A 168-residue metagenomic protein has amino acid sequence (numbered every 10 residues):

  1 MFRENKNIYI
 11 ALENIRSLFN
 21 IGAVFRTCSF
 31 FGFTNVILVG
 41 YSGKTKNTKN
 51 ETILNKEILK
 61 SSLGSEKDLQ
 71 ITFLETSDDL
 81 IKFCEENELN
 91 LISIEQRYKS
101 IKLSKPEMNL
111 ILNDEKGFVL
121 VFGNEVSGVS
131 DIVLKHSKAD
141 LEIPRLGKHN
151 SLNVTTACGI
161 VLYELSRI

Functional and structural regions predicted by a protein language model:
M1-Q96: RNA substrate-binding interface of SAM-dependent RNA methyltransferases
F19-N20, I101, G128, L152: Residues that form or flank phosphate/diphosphate-binding pockets in enzymes that use nucleotide phosphates
Y41-G43, E125, R145-H149: Short, acidic/turn-prone active-site loops that include or flank metal/cofactor- and phosphate-binding residues
Q96-K99, N124-S127: Short glycine-rich anion-binding loops that position phosphate/pyrophosphate groups of nucleotides and phosphorylated
S104-N113: Short, surface-exposed loop/helix-turn segments at secondary-structure junctions that function as lids/hinges flanking
D131-I168: Structured adenosyl-cofactor binding patch, chiefly the S-adenosyl-L-methionine
